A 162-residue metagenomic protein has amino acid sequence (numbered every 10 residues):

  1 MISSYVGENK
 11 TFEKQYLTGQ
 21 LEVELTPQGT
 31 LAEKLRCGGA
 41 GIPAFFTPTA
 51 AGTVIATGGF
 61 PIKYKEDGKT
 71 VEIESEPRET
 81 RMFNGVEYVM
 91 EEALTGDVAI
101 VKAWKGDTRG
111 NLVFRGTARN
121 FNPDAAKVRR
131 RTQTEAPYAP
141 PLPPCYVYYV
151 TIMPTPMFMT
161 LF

Functional and structural regions predicted by a protein language model:
M1-F162: Conserved alpha/beta enzyme-core scaffold
